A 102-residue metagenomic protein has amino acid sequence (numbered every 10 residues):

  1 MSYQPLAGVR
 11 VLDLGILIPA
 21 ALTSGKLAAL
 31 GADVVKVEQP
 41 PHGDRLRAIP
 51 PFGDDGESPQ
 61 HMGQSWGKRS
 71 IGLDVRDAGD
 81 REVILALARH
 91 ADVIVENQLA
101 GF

Functional and structural regions predicted by a protein language model:
M1-F102: N-terminal helix-loop segment corresponding to the beta1-alpha1 unit of nucleotide/adenylate-binding folds
